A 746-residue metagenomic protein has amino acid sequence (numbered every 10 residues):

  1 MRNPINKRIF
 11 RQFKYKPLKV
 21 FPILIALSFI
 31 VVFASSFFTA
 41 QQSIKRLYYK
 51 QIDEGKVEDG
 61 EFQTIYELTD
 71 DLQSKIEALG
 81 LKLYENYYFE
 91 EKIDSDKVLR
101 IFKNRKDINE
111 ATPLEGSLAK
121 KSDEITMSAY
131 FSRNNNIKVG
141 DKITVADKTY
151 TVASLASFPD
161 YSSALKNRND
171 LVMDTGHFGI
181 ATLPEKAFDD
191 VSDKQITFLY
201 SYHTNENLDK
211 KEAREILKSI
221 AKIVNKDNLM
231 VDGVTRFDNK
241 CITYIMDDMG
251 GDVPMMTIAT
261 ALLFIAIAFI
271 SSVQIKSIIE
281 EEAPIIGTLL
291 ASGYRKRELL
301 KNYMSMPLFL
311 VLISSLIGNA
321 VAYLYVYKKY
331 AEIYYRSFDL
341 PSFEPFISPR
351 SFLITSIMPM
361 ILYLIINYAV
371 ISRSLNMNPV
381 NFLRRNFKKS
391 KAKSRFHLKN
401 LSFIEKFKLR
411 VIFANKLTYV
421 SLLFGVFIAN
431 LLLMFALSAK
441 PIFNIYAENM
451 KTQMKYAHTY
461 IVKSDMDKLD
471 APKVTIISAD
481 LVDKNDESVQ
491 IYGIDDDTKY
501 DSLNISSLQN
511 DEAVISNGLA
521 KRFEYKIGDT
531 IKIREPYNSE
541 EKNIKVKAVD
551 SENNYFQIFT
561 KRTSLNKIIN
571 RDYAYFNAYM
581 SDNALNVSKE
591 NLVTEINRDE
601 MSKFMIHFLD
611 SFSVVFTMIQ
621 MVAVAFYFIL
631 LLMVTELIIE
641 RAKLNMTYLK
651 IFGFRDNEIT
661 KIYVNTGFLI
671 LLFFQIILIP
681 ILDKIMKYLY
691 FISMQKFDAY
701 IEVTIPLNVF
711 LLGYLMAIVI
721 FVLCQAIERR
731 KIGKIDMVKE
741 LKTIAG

Functional and structural regions predicted by a protein language model:
F10-F13, V20-S74, Y88, A439-K468 (+2 more regions): Membrane-interface junction motifs in transport/secretion proteins
K16-I44, D247-G287, S305-A322, L353-L362 (+4 more regions): Hydrophobic alpha-helical transmembrane segments of multi-pass inner-membrane transport and secretion
L18, A40-Y48, L99-R105, E212-L263 (+9 more regions): Peri-transmembrane interface segments
F38, A78-K120, T149-P159, V474-Q509: The feature marks short, hydrophobic/small-residue-biased sequence motifs that occur predominantly
E61-F62, I404-R522, K526-D529, I533-N538 (+1 more regions): Juxtamembrane segments of multi-pass membrane proteins
P113-F188, S507-R562: Hydrophobic secondary-structure segments that place a key small or acidic residue at a functional site
Q274, V321-A322, S351-K389, L711-G746: C-terminal membrane-exit region of the final transmembrane helix in multipass inner-membrane proteins
L316-L353, L672-K739: Short helix-loop junctions at transmembrane helix boundaries
